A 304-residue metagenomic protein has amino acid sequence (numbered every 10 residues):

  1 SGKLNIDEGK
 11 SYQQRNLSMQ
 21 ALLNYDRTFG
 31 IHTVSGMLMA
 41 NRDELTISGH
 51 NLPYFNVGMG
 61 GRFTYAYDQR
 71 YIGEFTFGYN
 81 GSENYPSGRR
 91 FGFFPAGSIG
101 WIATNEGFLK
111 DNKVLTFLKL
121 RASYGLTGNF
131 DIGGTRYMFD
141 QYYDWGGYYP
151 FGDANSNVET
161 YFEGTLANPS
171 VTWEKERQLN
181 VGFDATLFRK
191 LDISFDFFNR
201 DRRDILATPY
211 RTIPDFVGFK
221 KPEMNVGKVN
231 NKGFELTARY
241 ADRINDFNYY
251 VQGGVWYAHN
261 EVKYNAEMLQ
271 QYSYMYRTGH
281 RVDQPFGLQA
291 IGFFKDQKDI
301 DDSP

Functional and structural regions predicted by a protein language model:
S1-G287: Extracellular/periplasmic, surface-exposed regions of secreted and cell-surface proteins
L288-G292: Intrinsically disordered, low-complexity terminal/linker regions enriched in Pro/Ser/Gly and acidic residues
F294-K298: Extended, highly charged linker/hinge segments and catalytic-adjacent loops that couple domains and form adaptable
D299-P304: Short, intrinsically disordered, charge-balanced linker/junction segments flanking boundaries in proteins
